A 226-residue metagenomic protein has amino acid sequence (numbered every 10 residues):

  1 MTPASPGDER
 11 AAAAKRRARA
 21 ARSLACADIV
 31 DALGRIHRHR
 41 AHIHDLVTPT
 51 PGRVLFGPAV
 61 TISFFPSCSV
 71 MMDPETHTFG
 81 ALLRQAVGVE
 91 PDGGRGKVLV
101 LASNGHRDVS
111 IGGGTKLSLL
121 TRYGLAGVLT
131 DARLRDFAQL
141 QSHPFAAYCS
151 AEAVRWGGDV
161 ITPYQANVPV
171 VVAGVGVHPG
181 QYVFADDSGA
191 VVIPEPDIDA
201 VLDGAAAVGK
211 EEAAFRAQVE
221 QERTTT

Functional and structural regions predicted by a protein language model:
M1-D92, E211-A213, A217-T224: Intrinsically disordered, low-complexity regions enriched in acidic/Ser/Thr/Pro/Gln residues
R22-V30, L55, V109, G113 (+3 more regions): Generic structural signal for well-ordered, non-membrane alpha-helical segments in soluble metabolic enzymes
H42-H44, V100-A102, V128-A132, A147-C149 (+1 more regions): General beta-strand structural signal in soluble alpha/beta enzymes
F56-G57, G94-K97, Y123-A126, S142-F145 (+3 more regions): Short coil/turn connectors at secondary-structure junctions
V87-D131: Extracellular/luminal Protease-associated
L117-R122, A126-A153, D159: Ligand/cofactor pocket segment of small-molecule handling proteins
E152-T226: Acidic, glycine-rich flexible loop/linker segments
